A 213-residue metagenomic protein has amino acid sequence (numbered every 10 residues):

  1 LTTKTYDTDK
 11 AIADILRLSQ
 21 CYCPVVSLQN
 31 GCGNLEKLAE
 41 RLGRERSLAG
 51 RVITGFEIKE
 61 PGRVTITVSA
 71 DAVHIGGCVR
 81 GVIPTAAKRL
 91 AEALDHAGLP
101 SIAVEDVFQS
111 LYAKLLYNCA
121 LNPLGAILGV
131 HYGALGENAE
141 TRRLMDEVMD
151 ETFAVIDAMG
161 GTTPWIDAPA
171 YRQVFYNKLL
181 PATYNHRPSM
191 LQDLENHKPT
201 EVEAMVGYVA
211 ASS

Functional and structural regions predicted by a protein language model:
L1-R63: Rossmann-like NAD(P)(H) cofactor-binding subdomain of soluble oxidoreductases
Y6, G33, T85, R89 (+5 more regions): Conserved active-site and cofactor/substrate-binding residues in soluble primary-metabolism enzymes
K10-A13, L124, L128, E203: Generic hydrophobic alpha-helical membrane-span motif
R17-L18, R41-R46, P61-D167: Internal alpha-helical scaffold of NAD(P)-dependent oxidoreductase catalytic cores
T54, Q109, Y171-R172: Positions that flank functional sites
D95-H96, D146-S213: NAD(P)-dependent Rossmann-like dehydrogenase/reductase catalytic/cofactor-binding core
